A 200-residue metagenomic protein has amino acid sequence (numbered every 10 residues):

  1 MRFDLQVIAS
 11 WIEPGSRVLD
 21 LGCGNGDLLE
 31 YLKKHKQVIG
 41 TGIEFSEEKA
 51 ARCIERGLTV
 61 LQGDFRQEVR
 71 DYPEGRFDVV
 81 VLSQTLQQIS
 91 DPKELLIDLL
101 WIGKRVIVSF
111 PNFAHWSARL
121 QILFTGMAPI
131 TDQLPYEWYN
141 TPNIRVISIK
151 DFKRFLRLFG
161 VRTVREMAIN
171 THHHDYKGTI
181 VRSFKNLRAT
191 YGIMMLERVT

Functional and structural regions predicted by a protein language model:
M1-G15: Conserved alpha-helix/loop element of class I SAM-dependent methyltransferases that forms part of the SAM/SAH-binding
G22-G24: Class I SAM-dependent methyltransferase "Motif I" SAM/SAH-binding loop
G26-E30: Glycine-rich SAM-binding Motif I of class I
Y31-E68: Class I SAM-dependent methyltransferase SAM/SAH-binding core
E68-E74: Short conserved loop adjoining the S-adenosyl-L-methionine
V79-S90: A short SAM/SAH-binding and catalytic strip from SAM-dependent methyltransferases
K93-W101, R105-T200: S-adenosyl-L-methionine-dependent methyltransferase catalytic module, highlighting the catalytic core
